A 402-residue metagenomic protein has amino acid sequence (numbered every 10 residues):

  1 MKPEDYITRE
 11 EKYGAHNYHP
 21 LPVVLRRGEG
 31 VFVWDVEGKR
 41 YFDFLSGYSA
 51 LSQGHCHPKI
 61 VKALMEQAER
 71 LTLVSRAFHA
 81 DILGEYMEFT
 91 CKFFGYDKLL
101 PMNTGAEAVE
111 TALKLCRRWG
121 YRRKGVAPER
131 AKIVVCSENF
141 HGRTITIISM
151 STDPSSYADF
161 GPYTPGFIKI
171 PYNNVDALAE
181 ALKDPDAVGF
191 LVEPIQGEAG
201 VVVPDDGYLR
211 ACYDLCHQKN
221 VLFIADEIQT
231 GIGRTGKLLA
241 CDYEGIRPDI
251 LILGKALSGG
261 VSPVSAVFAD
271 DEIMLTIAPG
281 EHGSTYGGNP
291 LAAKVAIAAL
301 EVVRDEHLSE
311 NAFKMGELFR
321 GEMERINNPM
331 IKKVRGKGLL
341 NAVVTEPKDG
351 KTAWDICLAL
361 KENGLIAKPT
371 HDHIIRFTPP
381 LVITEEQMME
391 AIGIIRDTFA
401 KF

Functional and structural regions predicted by a protein language model:
M1-F402: Conserved N-terminal phosphate-binding loop of PLP-dependent enzymes in the Aspartate aminotransferase
